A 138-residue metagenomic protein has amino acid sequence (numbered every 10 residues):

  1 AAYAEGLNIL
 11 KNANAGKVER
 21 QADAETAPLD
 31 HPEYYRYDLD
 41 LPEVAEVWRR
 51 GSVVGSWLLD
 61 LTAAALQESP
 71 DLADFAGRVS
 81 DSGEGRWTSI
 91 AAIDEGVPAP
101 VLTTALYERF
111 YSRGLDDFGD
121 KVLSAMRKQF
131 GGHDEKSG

Functional and structural regions predicted by a protein language model:
A1-G138: NAD(P)-dependent Rossmann-like dehydrogenase/reductase catalytic/cofactor-binding core
